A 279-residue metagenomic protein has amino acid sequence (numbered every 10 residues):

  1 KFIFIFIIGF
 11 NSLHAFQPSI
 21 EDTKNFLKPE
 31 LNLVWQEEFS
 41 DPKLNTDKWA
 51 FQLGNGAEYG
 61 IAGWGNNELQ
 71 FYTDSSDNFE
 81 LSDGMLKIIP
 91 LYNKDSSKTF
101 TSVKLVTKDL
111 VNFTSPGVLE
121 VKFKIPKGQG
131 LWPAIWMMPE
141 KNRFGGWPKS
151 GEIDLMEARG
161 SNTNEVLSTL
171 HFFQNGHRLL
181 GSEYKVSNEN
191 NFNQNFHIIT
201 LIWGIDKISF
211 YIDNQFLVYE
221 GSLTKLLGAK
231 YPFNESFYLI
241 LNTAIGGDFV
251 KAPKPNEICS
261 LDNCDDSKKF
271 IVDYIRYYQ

Functional and structural regions predicted by a protein language model:
F2-N11: Sec-dependent N-terminal signal peptides
F16-Q279: GH16 jelly-roll
